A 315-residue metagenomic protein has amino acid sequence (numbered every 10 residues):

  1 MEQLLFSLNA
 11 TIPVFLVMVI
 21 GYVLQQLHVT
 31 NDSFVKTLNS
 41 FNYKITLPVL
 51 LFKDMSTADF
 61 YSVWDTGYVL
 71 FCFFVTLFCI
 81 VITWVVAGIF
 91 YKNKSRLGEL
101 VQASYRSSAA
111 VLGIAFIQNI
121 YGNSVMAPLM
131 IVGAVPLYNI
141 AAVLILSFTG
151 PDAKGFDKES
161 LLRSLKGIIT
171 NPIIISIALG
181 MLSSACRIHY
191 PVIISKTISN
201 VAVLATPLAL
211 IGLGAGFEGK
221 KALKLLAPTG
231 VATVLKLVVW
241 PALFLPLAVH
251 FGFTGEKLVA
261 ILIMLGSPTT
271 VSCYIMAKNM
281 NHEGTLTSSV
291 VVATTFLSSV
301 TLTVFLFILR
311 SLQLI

Functional and structural regions predicted by a protein language model:
M1-I315: Alpha-helical transmembrane segments of multi-pass small-molecule/ion transporters
